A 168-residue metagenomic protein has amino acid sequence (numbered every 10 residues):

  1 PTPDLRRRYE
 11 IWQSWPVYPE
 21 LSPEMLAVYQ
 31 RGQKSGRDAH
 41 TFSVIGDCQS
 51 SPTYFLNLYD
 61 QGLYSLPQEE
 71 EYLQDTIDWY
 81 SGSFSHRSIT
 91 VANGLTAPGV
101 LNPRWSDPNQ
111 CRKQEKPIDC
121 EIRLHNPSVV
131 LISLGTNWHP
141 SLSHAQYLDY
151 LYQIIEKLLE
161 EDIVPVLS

Functional and structural regions predicted by a protein language model:
P1-Y9: Ser/Thr-rich, Proline-interspersed low-complexity disordered segments
S22-R31, K113-P117: N-terminal post-signal-peptidase region of extra-cytosolic proteins
L26, Q30, C120-R123, Y152-E156: Surface-exposed alpha-helical segments enriched in charged/polar residues
S35-Q146: Conserved SGNH/GDSL esterase-like catalytic core that processes O-acyl groups on lipids and polysaccharides
L131, T136-H139, E156-S168: Active-site segments of SGNH/GDSL-like serine hydrolases that catalyze O-acetyl group transfer/hydrolysis on lipids
A145-Q153: Charged helix-capping and loop-helix junction motifs
